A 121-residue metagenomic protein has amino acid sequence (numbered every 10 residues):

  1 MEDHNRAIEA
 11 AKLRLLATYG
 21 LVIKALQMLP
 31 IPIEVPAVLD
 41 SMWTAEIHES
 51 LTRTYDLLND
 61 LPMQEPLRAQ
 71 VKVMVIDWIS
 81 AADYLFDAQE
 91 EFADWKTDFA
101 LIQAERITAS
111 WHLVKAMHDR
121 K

Functional and structural regions predicted by a protein language model:
M1-E2, A82: Intrinsic disorder/low-complexity signal
D3-L61, F99-M117: Alpha-helical segments in soluble extracytoplasmic regions
L61-A93, T97: Long, amphipathic, charge-rich alpha-helical segments that form helical bundles/coiled-coils
D119-K121: Short acidic DE-rich linear segments
